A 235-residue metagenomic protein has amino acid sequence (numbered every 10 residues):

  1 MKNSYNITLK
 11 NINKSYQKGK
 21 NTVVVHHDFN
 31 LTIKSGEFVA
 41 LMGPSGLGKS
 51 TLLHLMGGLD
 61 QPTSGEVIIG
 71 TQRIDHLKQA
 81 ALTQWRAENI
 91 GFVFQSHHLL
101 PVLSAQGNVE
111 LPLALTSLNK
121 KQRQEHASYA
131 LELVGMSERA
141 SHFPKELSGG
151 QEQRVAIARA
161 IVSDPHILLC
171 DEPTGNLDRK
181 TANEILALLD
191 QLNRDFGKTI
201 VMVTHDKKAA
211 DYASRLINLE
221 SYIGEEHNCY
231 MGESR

Functional and structural regions predicted by a protein language model:
M1-S15, E225-R235: ABC-family P-loop ATPase nucleotide-binding domain
Y5-S221: ABC family nucleotide-binding domain
